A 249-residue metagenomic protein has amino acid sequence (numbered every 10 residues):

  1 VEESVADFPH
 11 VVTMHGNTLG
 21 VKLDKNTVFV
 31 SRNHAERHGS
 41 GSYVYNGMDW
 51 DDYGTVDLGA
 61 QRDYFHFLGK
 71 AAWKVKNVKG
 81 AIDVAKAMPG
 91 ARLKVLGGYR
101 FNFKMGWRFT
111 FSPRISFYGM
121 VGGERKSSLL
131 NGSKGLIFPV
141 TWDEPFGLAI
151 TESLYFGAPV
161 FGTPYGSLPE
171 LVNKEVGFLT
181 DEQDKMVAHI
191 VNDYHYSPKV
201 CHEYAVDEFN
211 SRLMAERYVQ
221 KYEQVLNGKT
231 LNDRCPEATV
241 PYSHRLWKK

Functional and structural regions predicted by a protein language model:
G41-M48, D52-L96: Conserved donor-binding/catalytic core segment of Leloir-type glycosyltransferases
A72-K76, T141-L148, P169-E170: Nucleotide-sugar-dependent
M105-S127: Nucleotide-activated donor-binding/catalytic signature segment of Leloir-type glycosyltransferases, i.e., the conserved
S127, I150-Y155, P169-E170: Short alpha-helical segment that forms part of, or immediately flanks, the ligand-binding pocket in carbohydrate-active
E144-G147, L154, P164: Short glycine/acidic-rich beta->alpha loop that forms part of the nucleotide-sugar donor binding site in diverse
P159-G162: Short hydrophobic beta-strand element within catalytic cores of glycosyltransferases and related nucleotide-activated
N173-D184, I190-H195: Conserved acidic donor-binding segment of nucleotide-sugar-dependent glycosyltransferases
N192-K248: A charged, aromatic-enriched C-terminal amphipathic alpha-helix characteristic of glycosyltransferases across folds
